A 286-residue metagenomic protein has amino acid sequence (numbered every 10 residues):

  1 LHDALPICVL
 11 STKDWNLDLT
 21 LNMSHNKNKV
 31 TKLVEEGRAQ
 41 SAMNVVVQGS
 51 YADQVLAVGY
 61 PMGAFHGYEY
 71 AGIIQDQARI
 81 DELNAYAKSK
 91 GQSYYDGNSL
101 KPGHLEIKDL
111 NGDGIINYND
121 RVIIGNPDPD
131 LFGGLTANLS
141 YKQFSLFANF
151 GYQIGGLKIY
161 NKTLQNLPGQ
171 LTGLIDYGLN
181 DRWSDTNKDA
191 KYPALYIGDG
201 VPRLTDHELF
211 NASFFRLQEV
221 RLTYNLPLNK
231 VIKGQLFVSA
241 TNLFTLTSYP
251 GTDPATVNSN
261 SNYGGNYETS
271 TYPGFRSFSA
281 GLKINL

Functional and structural regions predicted by a protein language model:
L1-L5: Short, small-residue-biased leader/transition segments that mark boundaries at the very start of proteins
P6-V9, N22, T136-S140, T223-P227 (+1 more regions): Transmembrane beta-barrel domains of outer membrane proteins
L10-W15, N22, N26: Internal catalytic or translocation cores that form aromatic/hydrophobic pockets or channels for amphipathic metabolites
T12, L139-Q143, Y152, P273 (+1 more regions): A generic beta-sheet turn/junction motif
D14-N16, K29, R38, I159 (+1 more regions): Membrane-interface anchoring segments and C-terminal beta-barrel signals
L19-H25, L139, A148-Y152, L236-N242 (+1 more regions): Transmembrane beta-barrel strands of outer-membrane/channel proteins
N28-D128, T136, S145-S213, G265: Surface-exposed, extracytoplasmic segments of Gram-negative outer-membrane nutrient-acquisition systems
Q143-L146, K230: Repeated loop/turn-to-beta-strand initiation elements of outer-membrane beta-barrel proteins
